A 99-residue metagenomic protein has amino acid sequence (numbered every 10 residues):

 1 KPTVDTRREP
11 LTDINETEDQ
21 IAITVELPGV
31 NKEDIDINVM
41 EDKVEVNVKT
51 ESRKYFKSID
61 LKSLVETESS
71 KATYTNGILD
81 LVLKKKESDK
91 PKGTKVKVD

Functional and structural regions predicted by a protein language model:
K1-D99: Alpha-crystallin/small heat shock protein
